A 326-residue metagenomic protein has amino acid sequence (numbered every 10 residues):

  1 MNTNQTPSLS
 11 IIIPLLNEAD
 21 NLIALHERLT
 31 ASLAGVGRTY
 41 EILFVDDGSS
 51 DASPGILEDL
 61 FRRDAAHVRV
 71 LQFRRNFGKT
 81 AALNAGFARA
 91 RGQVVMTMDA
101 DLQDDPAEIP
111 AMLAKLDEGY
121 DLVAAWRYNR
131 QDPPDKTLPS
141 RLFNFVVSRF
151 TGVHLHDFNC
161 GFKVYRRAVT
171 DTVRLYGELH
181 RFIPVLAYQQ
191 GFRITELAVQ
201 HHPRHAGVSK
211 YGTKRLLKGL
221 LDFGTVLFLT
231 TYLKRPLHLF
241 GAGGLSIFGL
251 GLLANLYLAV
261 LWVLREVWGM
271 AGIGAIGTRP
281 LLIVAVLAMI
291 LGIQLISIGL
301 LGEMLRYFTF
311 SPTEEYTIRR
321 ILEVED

Functional and structural regions predicted by a protein language model:
M1-A31, R38: N-proximal low-complexity "stem/linker" segments adjacent to membrane-targeting elements
N2-Q5, F182-D326: Hydrophobic helical membrane-anchoring modules
E18-N21, S49, K79, D105: Donor nucleotide-sugar binding loop of glycosyltransferases
D20-A24, D51-L60: Acidic helix N-cap motif at the loop->helix transition within catalytic regions of sugar-transfer enzymes
H26, R38-S49, R69-Q72: Short beta-strand/loop segment that forms part of the nucleotide-sugar
D46-G55, L102-Q103: A conserved acidic beta->alpha catalytic loop
H67-R89, V94, Q103-Q189, H202-F228: Acceptor/aglycone-binding surface of glycosyltransferases and processive sugar-polymer synthases
